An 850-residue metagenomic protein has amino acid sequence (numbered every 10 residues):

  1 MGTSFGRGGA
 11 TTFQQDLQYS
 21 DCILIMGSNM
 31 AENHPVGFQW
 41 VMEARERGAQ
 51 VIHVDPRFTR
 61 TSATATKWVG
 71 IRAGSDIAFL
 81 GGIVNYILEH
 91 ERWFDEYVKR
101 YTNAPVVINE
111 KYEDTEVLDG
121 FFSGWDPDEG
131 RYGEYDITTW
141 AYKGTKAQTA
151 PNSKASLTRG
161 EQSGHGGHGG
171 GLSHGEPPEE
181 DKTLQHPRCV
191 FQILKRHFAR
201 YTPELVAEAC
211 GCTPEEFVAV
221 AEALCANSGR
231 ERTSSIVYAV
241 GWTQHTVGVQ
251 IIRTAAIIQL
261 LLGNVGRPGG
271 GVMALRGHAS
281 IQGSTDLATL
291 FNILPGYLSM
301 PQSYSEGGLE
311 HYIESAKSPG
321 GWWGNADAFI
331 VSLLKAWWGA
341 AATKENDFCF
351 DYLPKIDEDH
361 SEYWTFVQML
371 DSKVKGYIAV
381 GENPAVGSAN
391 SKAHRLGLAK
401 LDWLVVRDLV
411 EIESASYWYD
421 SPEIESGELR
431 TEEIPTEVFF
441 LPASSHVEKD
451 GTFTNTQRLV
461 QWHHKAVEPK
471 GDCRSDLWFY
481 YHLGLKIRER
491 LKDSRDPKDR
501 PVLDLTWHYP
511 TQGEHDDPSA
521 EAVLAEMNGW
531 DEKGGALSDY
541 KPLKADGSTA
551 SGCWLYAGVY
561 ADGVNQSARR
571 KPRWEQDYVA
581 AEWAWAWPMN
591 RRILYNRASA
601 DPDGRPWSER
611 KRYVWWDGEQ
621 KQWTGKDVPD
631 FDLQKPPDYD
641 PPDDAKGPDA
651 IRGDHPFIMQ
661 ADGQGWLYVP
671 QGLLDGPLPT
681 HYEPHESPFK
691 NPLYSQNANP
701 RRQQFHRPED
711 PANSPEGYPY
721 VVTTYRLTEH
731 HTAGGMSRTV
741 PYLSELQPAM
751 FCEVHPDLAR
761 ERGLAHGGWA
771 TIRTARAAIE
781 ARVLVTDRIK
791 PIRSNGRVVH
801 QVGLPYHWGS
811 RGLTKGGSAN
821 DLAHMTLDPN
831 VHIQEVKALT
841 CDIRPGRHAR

Functional and structural regions predicted by a protein language model:
M1-V36, W40, R47-A49, S153 (+7 more regions): Extended redox/cofactor-interaction regions of prokaryotic respiratory oxidoreductases
V54-R60, L409-I412: Short, polar loop motifs at secondary-structure junctions
S62-S228, S318, K486: Long, well-ordered, tryptophan-enriched scaffold segments
A63-I71, Y417, E425-S426, P442 (+2 more regions): Short beta-alpha connecting loops at secondary-structure transitions that line or flank enzyme active sites
R100-N103, A223-L224, A239-G241, G271-Q282 (+2 more regions): A glycine-rich phosphate-binding loop feature that marks nucleotide/adenosyl-phosphate handling sites
L205-C212, Y238-T246, L275-A279, E382-V386 (+1 more regions): Conserved short loop/turn motifs at secondary-structure junctions
T436-P469, Y480, Y668, V785 (+1 more regions): Glycine/threonine-rich phosphate-binding loop and adjacent beta-strand/alpha-helix elements that clamp
W478-K533, T624-D627, D632-Q634, Y639-A650 (+5 more regions): Long, contiguous, secondary-structure-rich segments that constitute the structural scaffold of globular domains
